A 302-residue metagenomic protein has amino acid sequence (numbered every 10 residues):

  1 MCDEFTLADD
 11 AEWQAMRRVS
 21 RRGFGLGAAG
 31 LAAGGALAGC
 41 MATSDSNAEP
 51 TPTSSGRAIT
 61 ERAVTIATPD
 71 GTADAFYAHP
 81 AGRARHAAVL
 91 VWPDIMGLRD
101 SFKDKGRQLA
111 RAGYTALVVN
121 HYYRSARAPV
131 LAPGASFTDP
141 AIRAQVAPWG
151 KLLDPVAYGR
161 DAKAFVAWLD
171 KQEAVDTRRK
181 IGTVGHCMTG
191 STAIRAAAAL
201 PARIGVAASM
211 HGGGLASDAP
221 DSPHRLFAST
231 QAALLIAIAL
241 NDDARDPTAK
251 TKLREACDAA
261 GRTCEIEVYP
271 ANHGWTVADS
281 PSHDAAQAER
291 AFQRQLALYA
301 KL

Functional and structural regions predicted by a protein language model:
M1-V19: N-terminal secretory signal peptides
V19-L37: N-terminal export leaders
E49-A81: N-terminal cap/lid segment of alpha/beta-hydrolase-fold proteins
H86-D94: Short beta-strand element of the alpha/beta-hydrolase
S136-G182: Gly/Ser-rich "nucleophile elbow"/oxyanion-hole loop immediately N-terminal to the catalytic nucleophile in hydrolases
K163-P223: Primarily recognizes the serine-hydrolase "nucleophile elbow" in alpha/beta-hydrolase and SGNH/GDSL folds
T230, I236-I238: Short beta-strand/loop motif that positions the catalytic acidic residue of the alpha/beta-hydrolase fold
T263-L302: C-terminal catalytic histidine-bearing segment of alpha/beta-hydrolase fold enzymes
